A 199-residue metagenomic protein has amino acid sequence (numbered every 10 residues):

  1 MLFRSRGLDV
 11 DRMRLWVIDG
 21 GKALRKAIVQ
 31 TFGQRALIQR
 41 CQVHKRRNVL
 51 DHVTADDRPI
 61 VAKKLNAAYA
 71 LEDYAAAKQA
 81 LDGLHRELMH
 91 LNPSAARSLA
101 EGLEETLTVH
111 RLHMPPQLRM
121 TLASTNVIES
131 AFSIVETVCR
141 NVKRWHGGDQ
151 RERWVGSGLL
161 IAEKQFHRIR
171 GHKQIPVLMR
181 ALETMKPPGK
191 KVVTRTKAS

Functional and structural regions predicted by a protein language model:
S5-M13: Short, surface-exposed connector motifs at secondary-structure boundaries
D9-V10, A62, N92: Generic hydrophobic-segment detector
L15-K22, A27-N66: Conserved beta-strand -> loop -> alpha-helix junction used to position metal-binding or nucleic-acid-contacting
K22, A70-S199: Acidic/histidine-rich catalytic cores and adjacent linkers of DNA breakage/strand-transfer/modification proteins
